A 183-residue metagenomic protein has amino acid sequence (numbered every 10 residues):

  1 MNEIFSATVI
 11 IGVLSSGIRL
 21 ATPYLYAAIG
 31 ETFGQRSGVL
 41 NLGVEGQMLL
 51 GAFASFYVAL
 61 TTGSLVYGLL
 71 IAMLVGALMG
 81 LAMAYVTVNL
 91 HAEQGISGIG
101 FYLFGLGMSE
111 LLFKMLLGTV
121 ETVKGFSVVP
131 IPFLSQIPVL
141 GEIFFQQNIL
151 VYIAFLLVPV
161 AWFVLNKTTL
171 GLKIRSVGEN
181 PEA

Functional and structural regions predicted by a protein language model:
M1-G12, Q136: Short, strongly hydrophobic alpha-helical membrane anchors
G12-T61, L69, M73-L74, L78-G95: Single transmembrane alpha-helix segments in multi-pass membrane proteins
T32-V39, S64, A92, M115-T122 (+2 more regions): Transmembrane helix-loop junctions in multipass membrane proteins, especially transporters and channels
G63-I71, Q94-S97, F101, I149-I153: Membrane-interface starts of transmembrane alpha-helices
L74-P132: A generic, well-ordered mixed alpha/beta core segment in the N-terminal half of proteins
L106-K167: Transmembrane helix-bundle core of multi-pass membrane transporters and related energy-transducing complexes
V160-A183: Membrane-helix/interface signature in polytopic inner-membrane proteins
